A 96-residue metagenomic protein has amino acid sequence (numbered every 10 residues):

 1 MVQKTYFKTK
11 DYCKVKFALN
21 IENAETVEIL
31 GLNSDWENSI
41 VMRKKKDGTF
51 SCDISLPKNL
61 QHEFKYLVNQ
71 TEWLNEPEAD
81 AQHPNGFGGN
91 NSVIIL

Functional and structural regions predicted by a protein language model:
M1-C13: Extracellular ectodomain segments of secreted/surface proteins
D11-N59, N69-L96: Aromatic-rich carbohydrate-binding modules that target alpha-glucans
L60-F64: Exposed beta-strand face motif in extracellular beta-rich ectodomains
